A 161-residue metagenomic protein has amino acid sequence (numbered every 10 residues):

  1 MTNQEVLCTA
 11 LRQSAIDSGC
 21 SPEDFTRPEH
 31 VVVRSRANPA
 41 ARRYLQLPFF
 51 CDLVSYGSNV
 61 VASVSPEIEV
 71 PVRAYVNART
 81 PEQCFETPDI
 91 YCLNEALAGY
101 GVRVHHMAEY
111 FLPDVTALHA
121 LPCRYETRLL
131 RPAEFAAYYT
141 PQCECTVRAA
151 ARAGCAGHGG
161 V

Functional and structural regions predicted by a protein language model:
T2-L7: Extracellular glycan-recognition regions
C8-A136: Acyl-donor-binding surface of acyltransferase catalytic domains
A133-V161: A mid-sequence, solvent-exposed acidic-amphipathic segment
